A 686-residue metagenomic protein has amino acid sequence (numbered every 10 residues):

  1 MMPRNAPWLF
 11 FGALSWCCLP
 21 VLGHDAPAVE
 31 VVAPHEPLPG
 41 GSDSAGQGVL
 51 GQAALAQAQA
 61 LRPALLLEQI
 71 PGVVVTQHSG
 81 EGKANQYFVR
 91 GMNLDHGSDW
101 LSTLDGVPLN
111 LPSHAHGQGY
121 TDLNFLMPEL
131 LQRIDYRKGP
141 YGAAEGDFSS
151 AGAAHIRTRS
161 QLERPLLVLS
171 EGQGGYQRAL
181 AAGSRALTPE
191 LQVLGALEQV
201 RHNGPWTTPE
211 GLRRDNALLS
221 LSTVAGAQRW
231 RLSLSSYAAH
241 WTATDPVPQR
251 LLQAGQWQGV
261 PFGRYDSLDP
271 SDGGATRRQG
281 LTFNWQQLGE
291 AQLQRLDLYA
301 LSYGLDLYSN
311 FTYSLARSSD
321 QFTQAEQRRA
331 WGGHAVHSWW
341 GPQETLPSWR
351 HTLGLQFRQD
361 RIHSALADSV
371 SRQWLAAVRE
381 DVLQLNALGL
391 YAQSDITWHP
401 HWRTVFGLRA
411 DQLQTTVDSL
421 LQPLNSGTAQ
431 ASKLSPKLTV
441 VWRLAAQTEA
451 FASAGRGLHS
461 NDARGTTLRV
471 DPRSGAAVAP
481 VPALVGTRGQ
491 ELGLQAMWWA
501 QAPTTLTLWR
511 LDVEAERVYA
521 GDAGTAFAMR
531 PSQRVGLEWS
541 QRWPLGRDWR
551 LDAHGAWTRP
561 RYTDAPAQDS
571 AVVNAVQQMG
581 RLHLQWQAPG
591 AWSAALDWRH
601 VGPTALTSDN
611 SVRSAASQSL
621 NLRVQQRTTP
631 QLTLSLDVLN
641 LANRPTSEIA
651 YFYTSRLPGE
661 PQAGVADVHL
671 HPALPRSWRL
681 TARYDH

Functional and structural regions predicted by a protein language model:
E68-L111: Extracytoplasmic beta-strand/coil segments of soluble accessory domains associated with Gram-negative outer-membrane
L109-K138, R157, W257: Short acidic/polar hinge/loop motifs at secondary-structure boundaries that mediate gating or recognition
K138-A143, G152-R185, L197, G204-T207 (+1 more regions): Short strand-turn segments of transmembrane beta-barrel domains in outer membranes, especially the first one or two
E171-H202, W206-D245, D272-L293, W339 (+2 more regions): Transmembrane beta-barrel wall of Gram-negative outer-membrane proteins
R229-Y237, G274-L420, V441-R443, W498-L508 (+2 more regions): Face-selective signature of the C-terminal outer-membrane beta-barrel domain
N284-Q286, L293-F311, R443, E449-G457 (+3 more regions): Membrane-embedded beta-barrel scaffold of Gram-negative outer-membrane proteins
S338-W340, T404, Q412, Q501-V513 (+2 more regions): Gram-negative outer-membrane beta-barrel transporters
P603, Q626-H686: C-terminal beta-signal and adjacent terminal beta-strands/loops of Gram-negative outer-membrane beta-barrel proteins
